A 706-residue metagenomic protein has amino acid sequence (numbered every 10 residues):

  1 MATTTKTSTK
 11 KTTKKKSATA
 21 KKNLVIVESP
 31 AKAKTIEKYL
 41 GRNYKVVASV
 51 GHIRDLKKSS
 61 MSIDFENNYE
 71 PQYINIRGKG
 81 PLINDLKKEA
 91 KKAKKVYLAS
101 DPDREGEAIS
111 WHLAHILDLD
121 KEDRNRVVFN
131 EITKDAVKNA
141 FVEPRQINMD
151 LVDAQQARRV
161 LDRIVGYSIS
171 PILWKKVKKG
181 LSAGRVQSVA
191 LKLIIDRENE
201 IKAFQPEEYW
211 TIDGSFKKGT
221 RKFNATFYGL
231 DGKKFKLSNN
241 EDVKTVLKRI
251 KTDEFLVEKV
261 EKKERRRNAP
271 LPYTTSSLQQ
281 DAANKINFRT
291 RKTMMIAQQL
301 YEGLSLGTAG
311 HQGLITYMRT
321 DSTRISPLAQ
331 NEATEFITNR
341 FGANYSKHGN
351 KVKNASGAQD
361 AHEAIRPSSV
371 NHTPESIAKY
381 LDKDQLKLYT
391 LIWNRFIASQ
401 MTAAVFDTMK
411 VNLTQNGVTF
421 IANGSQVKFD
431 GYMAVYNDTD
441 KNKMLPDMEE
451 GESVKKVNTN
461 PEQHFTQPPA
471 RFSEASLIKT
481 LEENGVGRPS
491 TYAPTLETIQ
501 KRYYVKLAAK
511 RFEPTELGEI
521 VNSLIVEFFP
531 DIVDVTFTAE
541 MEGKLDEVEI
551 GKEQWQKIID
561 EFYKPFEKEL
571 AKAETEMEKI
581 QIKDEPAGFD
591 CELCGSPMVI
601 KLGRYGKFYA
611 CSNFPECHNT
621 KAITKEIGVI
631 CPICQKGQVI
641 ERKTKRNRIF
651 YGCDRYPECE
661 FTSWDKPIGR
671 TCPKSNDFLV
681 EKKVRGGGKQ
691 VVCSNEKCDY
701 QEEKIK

Functional and structural regions predicted by a protein language model:
A2-L24, K34-T35, R42-Y44, S170 (+5 more regions): Basic, low-complexity terminal or inter-domain segments flanking catalytic cores
A2-R159, S168-I169, Y228-G229, E241 (+2 more regions): Intrinsically disordered, low-complexity regulatory segments
P71-I74, S100-P102, D120-N125, R145-V152 (+6 more regions): Short, polar/flexible loop-turn hinges at active-site or ligand-entry regions and domain interfaces
I132, A136-G214, K262: C-terminal or mid-to-C-terminal helical accessory/interaction module adjacent to the motor/catalytic core
R158-S168, V186, F216-K218, R265-S277 (+6 more regions): Core structural elements
L191, I212, F216-G219, A283 (+4 more regions): Conserved catalytic breakage-reunion loop centered on the nucleophilic residue
K236-L271, E452: Metal- or metallocofactor-binding catalytic centers and their adjacent structured scaffolds across diverse enzyme
S277-T290, I478-R488: Short helix-coil junctions and helix-kink-helix linkers
